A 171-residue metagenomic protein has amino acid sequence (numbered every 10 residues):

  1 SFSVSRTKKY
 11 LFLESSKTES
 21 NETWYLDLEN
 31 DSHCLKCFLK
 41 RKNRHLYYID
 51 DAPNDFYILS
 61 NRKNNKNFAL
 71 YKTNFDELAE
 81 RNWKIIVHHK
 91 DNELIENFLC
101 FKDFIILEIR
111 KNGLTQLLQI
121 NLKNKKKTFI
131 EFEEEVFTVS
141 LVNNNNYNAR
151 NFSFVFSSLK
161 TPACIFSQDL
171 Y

Functional and structural regions predicted by a protein language model:
S1-Y171: Peripheral, non-catalytic segments that deliver or gate enzyme domains
